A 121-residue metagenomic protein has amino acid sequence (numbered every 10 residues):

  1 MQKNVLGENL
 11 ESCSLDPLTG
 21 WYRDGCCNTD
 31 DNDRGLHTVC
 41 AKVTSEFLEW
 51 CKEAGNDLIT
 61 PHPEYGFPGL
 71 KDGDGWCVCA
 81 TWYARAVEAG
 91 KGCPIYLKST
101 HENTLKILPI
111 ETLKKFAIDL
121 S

Functional and structural regions predicted by a protein language model:
M1-E46, I110, A117-D119: Extended boundary segments
K42-D57: Short, basic/aromatic beta-hairpin or loop at an interaction surface
I59-G66: Short alpha-helix capping/helix-loop boundary micro-motifs
Y83-K106: Short, compositionally biased
H101-S121: Glycine- and charge-enriched low-complexity intrinsically disordered segments
